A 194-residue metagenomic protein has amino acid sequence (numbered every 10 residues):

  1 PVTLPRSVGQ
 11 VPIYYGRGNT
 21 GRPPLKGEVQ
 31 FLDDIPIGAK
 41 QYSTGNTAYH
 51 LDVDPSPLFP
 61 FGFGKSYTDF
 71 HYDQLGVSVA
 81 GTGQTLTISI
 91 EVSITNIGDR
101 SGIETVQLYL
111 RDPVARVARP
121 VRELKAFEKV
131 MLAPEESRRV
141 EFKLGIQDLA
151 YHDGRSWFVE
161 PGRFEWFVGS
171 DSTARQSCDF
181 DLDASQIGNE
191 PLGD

Functional and structural regions predicted by a protein language model:
P1-I103, Y109, K129, P161 (+2 more regions): Secreted, periplasmic, or luminal enzymes acting at the cell surface/secretory milieu
Y42-N46, R111-A115, S137-V140: N-terminal start-of-chain detector that recognizes signal peptides and the immediate post-cleavage beginning
A48-V53, P113, P120, F142: A generic structural signal for ordered alpha-helices
I97-D99, P113-A115, Q147-L149, D171-T173: Short coil/turn motifs at secondary-structure junctions
D99-R116, R122-L124: Short acidic, flexible loop segments centered on an aromatic residue
R116-H152: Intrinsically disordered, low-complexity Pro/Gly/Ser/Thr-rich segments with frequent PxxP/GP/PP motifs and embedded
D148-R163: Short glycine/proline/serine/threonine-rich loop/turn segments at secondary-structure transition edges
Q176-F180: Edge beta-strands of extracellular beta-sandwich domains
